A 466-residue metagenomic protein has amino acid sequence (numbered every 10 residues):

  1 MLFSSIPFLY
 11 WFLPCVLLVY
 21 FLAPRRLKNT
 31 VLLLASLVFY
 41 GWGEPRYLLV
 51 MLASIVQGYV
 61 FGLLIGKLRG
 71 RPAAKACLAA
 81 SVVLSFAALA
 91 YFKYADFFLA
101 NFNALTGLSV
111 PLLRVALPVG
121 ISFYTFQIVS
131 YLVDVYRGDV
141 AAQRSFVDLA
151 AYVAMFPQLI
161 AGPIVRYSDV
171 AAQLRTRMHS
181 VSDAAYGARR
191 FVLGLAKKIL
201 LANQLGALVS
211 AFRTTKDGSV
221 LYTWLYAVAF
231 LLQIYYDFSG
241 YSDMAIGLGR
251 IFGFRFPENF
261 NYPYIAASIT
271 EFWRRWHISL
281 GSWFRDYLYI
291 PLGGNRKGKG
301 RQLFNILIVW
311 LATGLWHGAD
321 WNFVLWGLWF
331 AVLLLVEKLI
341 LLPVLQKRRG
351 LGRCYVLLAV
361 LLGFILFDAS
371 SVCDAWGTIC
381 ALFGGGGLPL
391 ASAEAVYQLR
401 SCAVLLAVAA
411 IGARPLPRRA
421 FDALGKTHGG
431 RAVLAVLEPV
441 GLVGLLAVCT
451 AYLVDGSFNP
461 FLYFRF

Functional and structural regions predicted by a protein language model:
M1-R465: Membrane-embedded transmembrane alpha-helical bundles that form the catalytic cores of multi-pass lipid-modifying
